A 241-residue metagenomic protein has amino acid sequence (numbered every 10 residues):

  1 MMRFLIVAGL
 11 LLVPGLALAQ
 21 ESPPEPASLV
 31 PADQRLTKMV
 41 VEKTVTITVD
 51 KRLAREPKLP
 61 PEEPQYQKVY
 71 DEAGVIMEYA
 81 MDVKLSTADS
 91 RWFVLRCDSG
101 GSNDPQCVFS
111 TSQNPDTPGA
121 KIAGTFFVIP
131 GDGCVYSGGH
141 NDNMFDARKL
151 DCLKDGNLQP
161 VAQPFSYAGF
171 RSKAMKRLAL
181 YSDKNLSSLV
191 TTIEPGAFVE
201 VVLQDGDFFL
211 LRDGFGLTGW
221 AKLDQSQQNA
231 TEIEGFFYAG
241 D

Functional and structural regions predicted by a protein language model:
I6-V7, A17: Cleavable N-terminal signal peptides
Q20-S86: Terminal domain-start segments
E25-L36, V40, N141-A147, C152-L186 (+2 more regions): SH3-family beta-barrel domains
K84-R96, G133-G139: Acidic/hydrophobic-patterned starts of short beta strands in beta-sheet-rich repeat architectures
G101-F109, F145-D151: Structural motif
C107-K121, D155-P160: Surface-exposed loop/turn elements that mediate protein-protein interactions on large endomembrane-trafficking
G196, F208-D213: SH3/SH3-like beta-barrel fold
